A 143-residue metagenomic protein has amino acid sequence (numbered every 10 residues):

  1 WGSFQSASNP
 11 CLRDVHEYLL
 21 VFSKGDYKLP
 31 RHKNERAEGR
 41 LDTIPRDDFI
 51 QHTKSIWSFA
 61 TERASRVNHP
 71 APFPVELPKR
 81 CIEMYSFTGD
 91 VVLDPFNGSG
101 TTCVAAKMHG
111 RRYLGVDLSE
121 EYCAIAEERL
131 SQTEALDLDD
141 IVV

Functional and structural regions predicted by a protein language model:
W1-I125: Core catalytic lobe of class I
E127-V143: S-adenosyl-L-methionine
